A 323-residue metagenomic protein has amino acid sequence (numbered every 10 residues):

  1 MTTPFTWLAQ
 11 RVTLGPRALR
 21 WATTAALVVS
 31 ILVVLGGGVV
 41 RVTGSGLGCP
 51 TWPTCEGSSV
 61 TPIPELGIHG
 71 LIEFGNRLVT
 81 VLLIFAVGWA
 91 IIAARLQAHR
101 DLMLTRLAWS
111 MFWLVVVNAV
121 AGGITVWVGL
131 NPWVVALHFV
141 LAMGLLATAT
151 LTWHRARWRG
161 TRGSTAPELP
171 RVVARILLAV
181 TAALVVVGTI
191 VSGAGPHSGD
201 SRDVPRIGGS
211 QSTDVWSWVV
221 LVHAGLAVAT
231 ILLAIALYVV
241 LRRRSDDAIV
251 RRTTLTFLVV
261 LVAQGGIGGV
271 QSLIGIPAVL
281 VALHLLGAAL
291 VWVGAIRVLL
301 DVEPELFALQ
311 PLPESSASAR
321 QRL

Functional and structural regions predicted by a protein language model:
M1-L323: Polytopic transmembrane helical bundles with strong interfacial aromatic enrichment
